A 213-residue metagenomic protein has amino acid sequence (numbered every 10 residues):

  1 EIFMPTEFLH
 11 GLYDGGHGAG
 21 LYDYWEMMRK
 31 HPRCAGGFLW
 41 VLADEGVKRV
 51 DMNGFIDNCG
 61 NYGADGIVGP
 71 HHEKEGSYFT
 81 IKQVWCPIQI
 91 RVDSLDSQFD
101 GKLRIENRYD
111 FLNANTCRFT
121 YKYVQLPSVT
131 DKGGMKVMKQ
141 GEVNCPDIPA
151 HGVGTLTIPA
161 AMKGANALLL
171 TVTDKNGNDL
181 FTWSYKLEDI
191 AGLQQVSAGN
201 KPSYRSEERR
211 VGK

Functional and structural regions predicted by a protein language model:
E1-R104, R108-T116, T120-V137: Extended substrate-binding grooves/exosites of carbohydrate-active enzymes
W85-Q98, K186-Y204: Extracellular ectodomain segments of secreted/surface proteins
G101-L103, F119, G141, G154-L156 (+2 more regions): Hydrophobic residues positioned within well-ordered beta-strands of beta-sheet architectures
K122-V124, S128-G164: Intrinsically disordered, low-complexity Pro/Gly/Ser/Thr-rich segments with frequent PxxP/GP/PP motifs and embedded
A161-N200: Terminal connector regions
N166, R205-E207: Short, compositionally biased segments
E208-K213: Conserved small/polar residues in nucleotide/adenosyl-binding loops
